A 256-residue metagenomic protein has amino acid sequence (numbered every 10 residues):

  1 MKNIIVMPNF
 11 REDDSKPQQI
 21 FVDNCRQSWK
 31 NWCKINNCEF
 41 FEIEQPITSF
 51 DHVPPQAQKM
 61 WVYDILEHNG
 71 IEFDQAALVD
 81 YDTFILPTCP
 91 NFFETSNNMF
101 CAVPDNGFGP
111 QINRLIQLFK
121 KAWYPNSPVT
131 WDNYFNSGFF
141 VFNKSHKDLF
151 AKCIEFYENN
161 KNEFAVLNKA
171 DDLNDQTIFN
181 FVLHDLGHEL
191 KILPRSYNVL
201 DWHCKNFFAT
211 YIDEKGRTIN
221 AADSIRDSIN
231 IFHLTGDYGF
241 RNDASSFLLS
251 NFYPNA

Functional and structural regions predicted by a protein language model:
M1-F73, G236-F240, F252-A256: N-terminal anchoring/stem segment of glycosyltransferases
M1-K2, E72-D74, N98, D227-I229: A general structural motif
V6, F41-I43, A77-D80, C101-V103 (+2 more regions): A structural signal for short, well-ordered beta-strand segments and their strand-loop junctions that often border
D14-S15, T48-D51, I85-T88, F93-E94 (+4 more regions): Short catalytic/ligand-binding loop motif for oxyanion handling, primarily in non-cytosolic enzymes, centered on
P55-I116, V141: GT-A fold catalytic core of metal-dependent nucleotide-sugar glycosyltransferases, centered on the diacidic
A57-K59, L115-K120, F207-D213: Short, surface-exposed amphipathic charged segments that create phosphate/polyanion-binding patches used for binding
Q117-W131, D148: Short, flexible, basic/aromatic active-site loop/helix in glycosyltransferases
D132-D243: Catalytic core and acceptor-binding pocket of nucleotide-sugar-dependent glycosyltransferases
